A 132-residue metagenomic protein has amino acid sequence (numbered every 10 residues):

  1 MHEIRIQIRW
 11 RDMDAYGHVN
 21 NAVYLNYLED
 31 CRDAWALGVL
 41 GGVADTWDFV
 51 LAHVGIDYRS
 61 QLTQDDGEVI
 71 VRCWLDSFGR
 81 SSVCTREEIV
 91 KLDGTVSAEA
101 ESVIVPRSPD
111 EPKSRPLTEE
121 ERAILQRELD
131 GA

Functional and structural regions predicted by a protein language model:
M1-I70, D76-A132: Terminal targeting signals and extreme-terminal segments of soluble enzymes
